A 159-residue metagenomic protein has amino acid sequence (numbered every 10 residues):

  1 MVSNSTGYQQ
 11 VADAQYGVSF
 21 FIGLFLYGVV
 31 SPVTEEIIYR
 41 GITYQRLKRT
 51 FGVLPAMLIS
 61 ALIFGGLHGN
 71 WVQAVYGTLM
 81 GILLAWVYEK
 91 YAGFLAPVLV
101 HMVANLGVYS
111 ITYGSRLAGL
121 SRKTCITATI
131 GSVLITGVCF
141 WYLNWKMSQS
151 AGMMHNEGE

Functional and structural regions predicted by a protein language model:
M1-S31, R49, M153-E159: Juxtamembrane helix-loop-helix connectors linking adjacent transmembrane helices in multi-pass membrane enzymes
S19-L24, V53-M57, Q73, G77 (+1 more regions): Residue-level signature of transmembrane alpha-helical entry/exit and packing/kink sites in multi-pass membrane
V33-I38, I42-T43, N70, V103 (+1 more regions): Active-site His/Glu-centered metal-binding helix of metallohydrolases
T34-I59, W86-G93: Membrane-interface helix/loop boundary segments of multi-pass membrane proteins
G52-H68, M102: Small-polar-interrupted transmembrane alpha-helices in polytopic inner-membrane proteins
A61, Q73-T129: Functionally important transmembrane alpha-helices
F64, H68, T112, C139-N144: Structural signal for membrane-spanning alpha-helices in multi-pass inner-membrane proteins, emphasizing helix cores
T127-M147: Hydrophobic core of alpha-helical transmembrane segments in multi-pass integral membrane proteins
